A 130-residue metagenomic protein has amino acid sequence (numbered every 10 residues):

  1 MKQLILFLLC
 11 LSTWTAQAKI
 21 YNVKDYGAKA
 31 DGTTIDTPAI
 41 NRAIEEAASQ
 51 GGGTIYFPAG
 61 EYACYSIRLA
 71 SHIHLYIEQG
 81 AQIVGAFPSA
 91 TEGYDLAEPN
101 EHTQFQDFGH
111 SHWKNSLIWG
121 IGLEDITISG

Functional and structural regions predicted by a protein language model:
M1-I20: Bacterial Sec-dependent N-terminal signal peptides
Q17-G130: Extracellular/periplasmic carbohydrate-active domains that bind, remodel, or depolymerize complex polysaccharides
